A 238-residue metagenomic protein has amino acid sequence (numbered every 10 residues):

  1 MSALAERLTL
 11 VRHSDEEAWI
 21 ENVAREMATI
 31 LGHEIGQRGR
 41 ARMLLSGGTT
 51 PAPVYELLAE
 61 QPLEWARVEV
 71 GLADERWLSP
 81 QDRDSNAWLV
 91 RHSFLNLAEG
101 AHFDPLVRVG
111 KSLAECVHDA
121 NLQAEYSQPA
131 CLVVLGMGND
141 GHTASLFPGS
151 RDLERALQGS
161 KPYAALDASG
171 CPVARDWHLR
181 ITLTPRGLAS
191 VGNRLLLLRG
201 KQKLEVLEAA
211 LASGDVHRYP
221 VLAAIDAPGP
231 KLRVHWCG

Functional and structural regions predicted by a protein language model:
M1-M43: N-terminal glycine-/serine-/threonine-rich phosphate-binding loop
S2, R186, V191-G238: ATP/nucleoside-binding phosphotransfer catalytic cores, i.e., glycine-rich phosphate-binding loops
S2-R7, A66-V134: Ligand-binding beta-strand-loop-alpha-helix segment within the catalytic cores of soluble metabolic enzymes
G32, G36-E60: Glycine-rich N-terminal segment of FAD-binding domains in flavoprotein oxidoreductases, spanning the beta-loop-helix
L45-T50, L135-N139, R199: Glycine-rich beta-strand-to-loop/alpha-helix junction loops that act as flexible
L57-W65, W88-H92, P148-L157: A glycine- and small-aliphatic-rich helix-loop capping segment at beta-alpha/alpha-beta transitions that lines
E115, A144-G149, V206-A210: A short secondary-structure junction signal
N139-R186: Class I SAM-dependent methyltransferase SAM-binding "motif I" and its flanking Rossmann-like core
